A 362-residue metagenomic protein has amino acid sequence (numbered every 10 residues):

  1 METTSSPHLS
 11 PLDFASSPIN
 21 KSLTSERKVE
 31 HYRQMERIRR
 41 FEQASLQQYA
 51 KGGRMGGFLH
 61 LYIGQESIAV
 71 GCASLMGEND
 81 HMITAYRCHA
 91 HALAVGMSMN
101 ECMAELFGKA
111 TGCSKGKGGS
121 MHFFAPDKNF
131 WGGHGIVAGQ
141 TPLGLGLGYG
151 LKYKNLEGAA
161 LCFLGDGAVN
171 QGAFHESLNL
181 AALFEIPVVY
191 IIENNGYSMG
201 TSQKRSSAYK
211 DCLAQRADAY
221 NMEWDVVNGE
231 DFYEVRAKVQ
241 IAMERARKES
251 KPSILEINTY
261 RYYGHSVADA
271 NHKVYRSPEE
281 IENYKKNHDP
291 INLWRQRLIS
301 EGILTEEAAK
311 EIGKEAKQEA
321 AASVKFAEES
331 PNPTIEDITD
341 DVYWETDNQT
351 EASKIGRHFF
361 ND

Functional and structural regions predicted by a protein language model:
M1-I68, H265, A270-D362: Conserved acidic/glycine
S10, P18-I19, L23-K28, Y32 (+17 more regions): Short, well-ordered helical secondary-structure segments
P18, G53-G56, S98, G116-G118 (+8 more regions): Residue-level signal for pocket-adjacent positions within structured domains
Q43, Q47-F184, S202-Y209, A214-Q215 (+1 more regions): Cofactor-binding active-site loop characterized by glycine-rich and histidine/acidic residues
Y86, I257-T259, V342: A general secondary-structure junction signal
N129-E329: Glycine-rich ThDP/TPP pyrophosphate-binding loop and its adjacent helix/strand module within ThDP-dependent enzymes
